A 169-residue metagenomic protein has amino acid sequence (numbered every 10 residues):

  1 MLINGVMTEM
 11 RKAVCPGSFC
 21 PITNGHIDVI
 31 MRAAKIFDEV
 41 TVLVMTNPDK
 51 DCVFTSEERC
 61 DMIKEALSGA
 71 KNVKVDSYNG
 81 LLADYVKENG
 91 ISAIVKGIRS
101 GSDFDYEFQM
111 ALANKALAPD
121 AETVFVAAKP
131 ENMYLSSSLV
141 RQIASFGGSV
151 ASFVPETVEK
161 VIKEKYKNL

Functional and structural regions predicted by a protein language model:
L2-L169: Nucleotidyltransferase catalytic core that binds NTPs
